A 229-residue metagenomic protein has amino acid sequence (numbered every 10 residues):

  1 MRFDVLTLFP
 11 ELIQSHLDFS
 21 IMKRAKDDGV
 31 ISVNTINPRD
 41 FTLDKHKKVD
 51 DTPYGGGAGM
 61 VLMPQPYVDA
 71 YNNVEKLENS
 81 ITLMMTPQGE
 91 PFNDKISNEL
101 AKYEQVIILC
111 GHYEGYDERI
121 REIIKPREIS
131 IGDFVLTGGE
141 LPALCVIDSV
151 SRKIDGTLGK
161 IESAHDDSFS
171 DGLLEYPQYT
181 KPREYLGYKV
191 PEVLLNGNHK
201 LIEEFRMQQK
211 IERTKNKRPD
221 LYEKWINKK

Functional and structural regions predicted by a protein language model:
M1-V74, L195-Y222: N-terminal nucleotide/polyanion-binding subdomain common to many enzyme families
D4-L6, N34-I36, I81-L83, V106-I107 (+1 more regions): Hydrophobic/aromatic beta-strand patches that form the interior of the parallel beta-sheet core in alpha/beta enzyme
S20-R24, N98-K102, I123-I124: Short, solvent-exposed amphipathic alpha-helical segments in soluble enzyme and RNA/protein-processing domains
V49, Y54, F92, L100 (+5 more regions): Short clusters of hydrophobic/aromatic residues that line enzyme substrate/ligand-binding pockets
V61-H112, D117-E118: S-adenosyl-L-methionine/SAH cofactor-binding core of RNA-modifying enzymes
P87-Q88, S168, N216-K229: Charge-dense polyanion-binding interfaces
Y116, I120-D167: Structured adenosyl-cofactor binding patch, chiefly the S-adenosyl-L-methionine
L141, K153-E192: Internal, active-site/partner-interface "lid" segment
